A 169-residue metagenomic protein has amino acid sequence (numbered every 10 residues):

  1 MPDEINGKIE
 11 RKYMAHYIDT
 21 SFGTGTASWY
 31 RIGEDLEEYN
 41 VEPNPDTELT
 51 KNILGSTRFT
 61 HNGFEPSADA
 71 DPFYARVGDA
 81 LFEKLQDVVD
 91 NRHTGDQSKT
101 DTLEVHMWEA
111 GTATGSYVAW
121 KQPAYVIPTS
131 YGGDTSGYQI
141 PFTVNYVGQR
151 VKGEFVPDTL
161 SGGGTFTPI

Functional and structural regions predicted by a protein language model:
M1-P2, I169: Glycine- and charge-rich intrinsically disordered segments
P2-V77, A124-S136: Solvent-exposed edge beta-strands and adjacent loop segments that serve as assembly or binding interfaces
D3-E4, K8, I53-Q122, V151-S161: Extracellular/virion structural assembly segments
K12, H16, W29, E38 (+4 more regions): Intrinsically disordered, low-complexity N-terminal regions enriched in serine/proline/glycine with scattered basic
E34-Y39, V105-K152: Short beta-strand and beta-hairpin "edge-sheet" elements
T159-I169: Short, surface-exposed polybasic-and-hydrophobic patches located at secondary-structure transitions
